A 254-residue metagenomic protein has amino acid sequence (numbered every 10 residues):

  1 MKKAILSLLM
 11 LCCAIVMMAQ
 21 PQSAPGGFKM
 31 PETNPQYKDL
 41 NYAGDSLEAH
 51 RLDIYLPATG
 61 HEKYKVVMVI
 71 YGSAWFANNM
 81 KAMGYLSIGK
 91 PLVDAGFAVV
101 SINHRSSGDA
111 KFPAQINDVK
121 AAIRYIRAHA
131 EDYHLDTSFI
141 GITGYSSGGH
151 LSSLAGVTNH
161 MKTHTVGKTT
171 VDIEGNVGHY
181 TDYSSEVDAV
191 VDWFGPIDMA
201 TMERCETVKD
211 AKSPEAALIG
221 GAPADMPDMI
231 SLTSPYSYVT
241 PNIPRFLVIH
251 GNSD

Functional and structural regions predicted by a protein language model:
M1-A24: Bacterial Sec-dependent N-terminal signal peptides
Q20-D254: Alpha/beta-hydrolase superfamily serine-hydrolase fold, recognizing
